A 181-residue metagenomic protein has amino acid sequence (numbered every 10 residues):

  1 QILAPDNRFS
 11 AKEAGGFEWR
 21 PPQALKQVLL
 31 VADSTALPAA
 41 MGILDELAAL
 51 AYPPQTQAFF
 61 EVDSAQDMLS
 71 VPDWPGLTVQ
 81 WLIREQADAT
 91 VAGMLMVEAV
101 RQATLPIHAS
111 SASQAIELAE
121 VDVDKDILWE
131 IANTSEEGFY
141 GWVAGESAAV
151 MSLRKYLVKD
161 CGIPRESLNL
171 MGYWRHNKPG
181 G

Functional and structural regions predicted by a protein language model:
Q1-G181: Extended, composition-driven regions rather than compact fold-specific motifs
